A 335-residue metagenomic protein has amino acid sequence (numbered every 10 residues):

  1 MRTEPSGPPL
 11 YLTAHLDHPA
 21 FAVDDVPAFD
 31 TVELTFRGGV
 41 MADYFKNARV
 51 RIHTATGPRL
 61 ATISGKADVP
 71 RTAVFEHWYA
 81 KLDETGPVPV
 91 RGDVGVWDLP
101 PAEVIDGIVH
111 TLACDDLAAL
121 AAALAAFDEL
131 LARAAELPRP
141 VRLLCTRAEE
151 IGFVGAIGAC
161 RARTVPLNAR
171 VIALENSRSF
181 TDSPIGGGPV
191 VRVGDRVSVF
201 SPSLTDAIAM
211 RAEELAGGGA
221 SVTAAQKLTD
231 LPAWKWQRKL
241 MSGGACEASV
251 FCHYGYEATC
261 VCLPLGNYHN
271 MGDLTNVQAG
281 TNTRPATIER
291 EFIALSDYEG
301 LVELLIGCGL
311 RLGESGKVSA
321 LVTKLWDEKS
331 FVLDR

Functional and structural regions predicted by a protein language model:
M1-R335: N-terminal hydrophobic/helix-forming segments and targeting peptides
